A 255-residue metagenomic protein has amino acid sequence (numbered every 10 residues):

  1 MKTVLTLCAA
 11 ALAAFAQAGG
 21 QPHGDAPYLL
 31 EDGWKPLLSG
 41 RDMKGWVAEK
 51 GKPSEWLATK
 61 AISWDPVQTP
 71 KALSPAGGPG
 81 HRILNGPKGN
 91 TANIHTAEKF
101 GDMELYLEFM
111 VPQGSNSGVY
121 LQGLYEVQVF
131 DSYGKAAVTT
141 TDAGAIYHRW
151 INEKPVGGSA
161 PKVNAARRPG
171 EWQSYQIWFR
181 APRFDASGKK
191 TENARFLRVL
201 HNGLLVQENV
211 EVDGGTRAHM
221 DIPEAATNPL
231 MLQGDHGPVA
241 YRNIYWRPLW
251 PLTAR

Functional and structural regions predicted by a protein language model:
M1, L12-A13, T59: Low-complexity, intrinsically disordered short peptide segments enriched in small/polar/basic residues
M1-L7: Sec-dependent signal peptide recognition, specifically the positively charged N-region followed immediately by
A9-A18: Hydrophobic h-region of N-terminal signal peptides that target proteins for export in Gram-negative bacteria
Q17-R255: Carbohydrate-interacting regions of secretory-pathway proteins
